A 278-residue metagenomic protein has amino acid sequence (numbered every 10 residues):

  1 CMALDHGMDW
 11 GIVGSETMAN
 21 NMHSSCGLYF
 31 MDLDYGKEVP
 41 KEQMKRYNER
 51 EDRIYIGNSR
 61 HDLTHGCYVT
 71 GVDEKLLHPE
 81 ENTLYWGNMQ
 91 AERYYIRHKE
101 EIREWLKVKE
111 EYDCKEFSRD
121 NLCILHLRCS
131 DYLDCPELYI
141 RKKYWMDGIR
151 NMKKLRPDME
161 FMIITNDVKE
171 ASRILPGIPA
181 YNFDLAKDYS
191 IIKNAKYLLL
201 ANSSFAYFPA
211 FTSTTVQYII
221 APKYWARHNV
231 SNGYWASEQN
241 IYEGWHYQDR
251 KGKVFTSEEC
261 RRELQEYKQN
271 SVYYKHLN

Functional and structural regions predicted by a protein language model:
C1-S15: N-terminal pre-catalytic "stem/leader" segment of glycosyltransferase-like enzymes
G11, I124, E160-M162: A structural signal for isolated positions on well-ordered beta-strands in alpha/beta enzyme cores
G14-N20, T165-N166: Short, solvent-exposed turn/loop segments enriched in Gly/Ser/Thr/Pro and often Arg
S15, R128, K223-Y224: Histidine-centered beta-alpha loop that forms part of the nucleotide-sugar donor binding/catalytic region in diverse
A19-R156, Q248-N278: Secretory-pathway luminal glycosyltransferase catalytic domains
M146, K153-S237: Donor-binding and catalytic core of enzymes assembling or modifying cell-surface/extracellular glycoconjugates
Y207-N278: Nucleotide-sugar donor-binding patch of glycosyltransferase catalytic domains
